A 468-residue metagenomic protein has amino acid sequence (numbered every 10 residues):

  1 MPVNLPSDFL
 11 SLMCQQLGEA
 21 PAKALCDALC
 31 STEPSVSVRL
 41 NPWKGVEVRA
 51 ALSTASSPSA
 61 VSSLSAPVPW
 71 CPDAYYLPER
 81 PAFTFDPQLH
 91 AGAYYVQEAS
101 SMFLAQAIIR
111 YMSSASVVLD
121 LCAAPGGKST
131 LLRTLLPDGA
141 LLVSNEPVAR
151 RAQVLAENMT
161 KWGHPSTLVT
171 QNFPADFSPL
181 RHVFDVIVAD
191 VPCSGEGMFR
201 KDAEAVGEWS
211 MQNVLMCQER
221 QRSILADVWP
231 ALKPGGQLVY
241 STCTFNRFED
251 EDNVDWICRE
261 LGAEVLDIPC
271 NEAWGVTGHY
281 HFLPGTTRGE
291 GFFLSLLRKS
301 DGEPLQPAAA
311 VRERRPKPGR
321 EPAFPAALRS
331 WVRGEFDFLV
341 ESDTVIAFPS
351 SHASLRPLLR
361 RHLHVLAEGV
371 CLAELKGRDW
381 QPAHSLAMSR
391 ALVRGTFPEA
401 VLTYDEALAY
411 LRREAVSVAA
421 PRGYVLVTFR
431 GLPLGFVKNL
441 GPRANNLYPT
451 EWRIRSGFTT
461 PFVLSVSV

Functional and structural regions predicted by a protein language model:
M1-K44, S300-V468: Polybasic, low-complexity RNA-engagement segments
C71-R110, L155, N445-P449: Class I SAM-dependent transferase core
S114-C122: Conserved class I S-adenosyl-L-methionine
P125-D138: Conserved SAM-binding loop of SAM-dependent methyltransferases across substrates and taxa, primarily the Class I
P137, L232-P234: Helix-to-beta-strand junctions that scaffold the AdoMet/dcAdoMet cofactor pocket in Class I SAM-dependent enzymes
P147-R181: S-adenosyl-L-methionine
R150, D185-D227, C243-D250, P269: Mobile active-site "lid"/loop adjacent to the S-adenosyl-L-methionine
F184, Q237-Y240, T244-F348, H352-S354: Class I S-adenosyl-L-methionine
